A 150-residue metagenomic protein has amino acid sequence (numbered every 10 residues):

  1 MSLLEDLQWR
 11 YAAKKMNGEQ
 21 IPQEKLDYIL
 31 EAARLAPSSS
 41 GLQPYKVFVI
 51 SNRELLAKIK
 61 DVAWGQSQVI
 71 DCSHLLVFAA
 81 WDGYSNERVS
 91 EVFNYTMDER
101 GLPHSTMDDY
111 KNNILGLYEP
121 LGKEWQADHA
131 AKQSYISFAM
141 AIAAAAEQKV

Functional and structural regions predicted by a protein language model:
M1-V150: Acidic, surface-exposed loops and disordered segments
